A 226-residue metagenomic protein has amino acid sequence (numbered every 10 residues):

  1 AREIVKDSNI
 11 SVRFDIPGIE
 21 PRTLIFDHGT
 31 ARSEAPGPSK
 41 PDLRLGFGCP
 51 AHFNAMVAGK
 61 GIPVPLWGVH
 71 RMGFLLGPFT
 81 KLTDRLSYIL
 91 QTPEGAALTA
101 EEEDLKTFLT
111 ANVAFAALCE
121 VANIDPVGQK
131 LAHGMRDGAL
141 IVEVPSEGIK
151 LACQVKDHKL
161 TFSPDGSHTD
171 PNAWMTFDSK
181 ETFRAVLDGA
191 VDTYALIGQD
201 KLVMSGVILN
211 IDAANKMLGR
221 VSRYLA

Functional and structural regions predicted by a protein language model:
A1-A226: Feature captures hydrophobic
